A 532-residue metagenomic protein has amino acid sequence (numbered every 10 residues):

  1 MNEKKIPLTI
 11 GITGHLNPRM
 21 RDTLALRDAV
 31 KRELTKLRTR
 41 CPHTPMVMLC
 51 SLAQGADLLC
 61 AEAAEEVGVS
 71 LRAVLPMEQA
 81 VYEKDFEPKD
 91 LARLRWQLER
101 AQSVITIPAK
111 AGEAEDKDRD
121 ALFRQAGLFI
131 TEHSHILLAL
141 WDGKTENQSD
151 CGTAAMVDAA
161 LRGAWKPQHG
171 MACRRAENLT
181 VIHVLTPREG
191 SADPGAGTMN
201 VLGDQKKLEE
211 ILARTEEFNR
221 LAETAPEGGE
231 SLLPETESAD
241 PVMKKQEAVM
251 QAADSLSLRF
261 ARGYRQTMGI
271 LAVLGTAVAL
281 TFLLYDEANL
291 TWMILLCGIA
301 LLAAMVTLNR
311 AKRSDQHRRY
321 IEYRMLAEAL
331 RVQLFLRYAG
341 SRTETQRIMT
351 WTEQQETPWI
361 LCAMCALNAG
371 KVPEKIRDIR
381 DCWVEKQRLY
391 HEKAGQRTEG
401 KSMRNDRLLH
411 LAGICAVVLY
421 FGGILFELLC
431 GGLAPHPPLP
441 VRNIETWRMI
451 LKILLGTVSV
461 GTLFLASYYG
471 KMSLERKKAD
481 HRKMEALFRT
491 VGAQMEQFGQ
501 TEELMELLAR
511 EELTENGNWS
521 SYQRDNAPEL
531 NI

Functional and structural regions predicted by a protein language model:
M1-P194: Acidic/glycine-enriched connector segments
N200-I414, F421-I532: Conserved non-transmembrane functional hotspots
